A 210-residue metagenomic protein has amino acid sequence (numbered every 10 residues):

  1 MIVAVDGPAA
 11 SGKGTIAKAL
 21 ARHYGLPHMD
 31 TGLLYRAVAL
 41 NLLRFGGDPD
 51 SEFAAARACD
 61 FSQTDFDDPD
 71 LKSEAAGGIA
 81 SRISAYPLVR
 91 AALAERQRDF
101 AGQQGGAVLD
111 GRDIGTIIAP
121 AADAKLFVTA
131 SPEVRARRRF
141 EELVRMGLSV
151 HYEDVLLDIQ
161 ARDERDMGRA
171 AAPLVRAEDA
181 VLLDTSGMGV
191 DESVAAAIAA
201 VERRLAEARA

Functional and structural regions predicted by a protein language model:
V3-V5: Hydrophobic anchor at the beta1->P-loop junction of P-loop NTPases
P8: P-loop (Walker A) phosphate-binding loop of NTP-binding proteins
K13: Conserved lysine of the Walker
I16: Hydrophobic positions on the alpha1 helix immediately C-terminal to the Walker A/P-loop
A21-T31, D48: Post-Walker A helix-loop "phosphate-sensing" segment adjacent to the P-loop in P-loop NTPases
L33-G106, T116, E133-R137, E141 (+4 more regions): ATP-dependent small-molecule kinase phosphotransfer cores that center on conserved nucleotide phosphate-binding segments
A124, R176-V190: Phosphate-binding beta-loop-alpha motif at adenosine-nucleotide cofactor sites
